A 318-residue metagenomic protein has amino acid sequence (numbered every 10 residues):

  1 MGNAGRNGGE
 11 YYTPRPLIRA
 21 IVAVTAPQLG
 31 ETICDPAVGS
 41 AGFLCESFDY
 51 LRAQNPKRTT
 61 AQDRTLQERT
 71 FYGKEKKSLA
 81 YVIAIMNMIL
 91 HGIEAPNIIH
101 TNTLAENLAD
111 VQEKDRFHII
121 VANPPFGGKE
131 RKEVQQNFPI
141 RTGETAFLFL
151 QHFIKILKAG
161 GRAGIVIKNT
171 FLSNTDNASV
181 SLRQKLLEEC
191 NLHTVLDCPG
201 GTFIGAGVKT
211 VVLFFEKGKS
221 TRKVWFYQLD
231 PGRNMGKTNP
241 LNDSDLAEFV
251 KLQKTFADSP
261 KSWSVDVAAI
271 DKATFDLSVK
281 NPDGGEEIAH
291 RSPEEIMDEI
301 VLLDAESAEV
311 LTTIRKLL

Functional and structural regions predicted by a protein language model:
M1-G5: Long recognition/docking surfaces used for binding and targeting
N7-A122, G127-K129, V134, R141-G143 (+4 more regions): Conserved S-adenosyl-L-methionine
H100, E106, Q112-L318: A conserved structural/catalytic subdomain of Rossmann-like adenosyl-cofactor enzymes
